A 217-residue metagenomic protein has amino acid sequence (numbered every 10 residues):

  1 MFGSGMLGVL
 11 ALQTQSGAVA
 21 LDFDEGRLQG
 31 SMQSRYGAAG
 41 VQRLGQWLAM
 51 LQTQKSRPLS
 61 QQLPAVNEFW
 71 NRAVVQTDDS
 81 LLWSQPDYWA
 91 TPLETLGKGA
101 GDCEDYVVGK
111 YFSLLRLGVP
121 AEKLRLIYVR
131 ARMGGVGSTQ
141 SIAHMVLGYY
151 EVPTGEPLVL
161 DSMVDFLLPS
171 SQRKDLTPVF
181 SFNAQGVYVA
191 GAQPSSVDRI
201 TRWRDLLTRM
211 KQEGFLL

Functional and structural regions predicted by a protein language model:
M1-F2: N-terminal export leaders
L12-L217: A structural boundary/capping signal
